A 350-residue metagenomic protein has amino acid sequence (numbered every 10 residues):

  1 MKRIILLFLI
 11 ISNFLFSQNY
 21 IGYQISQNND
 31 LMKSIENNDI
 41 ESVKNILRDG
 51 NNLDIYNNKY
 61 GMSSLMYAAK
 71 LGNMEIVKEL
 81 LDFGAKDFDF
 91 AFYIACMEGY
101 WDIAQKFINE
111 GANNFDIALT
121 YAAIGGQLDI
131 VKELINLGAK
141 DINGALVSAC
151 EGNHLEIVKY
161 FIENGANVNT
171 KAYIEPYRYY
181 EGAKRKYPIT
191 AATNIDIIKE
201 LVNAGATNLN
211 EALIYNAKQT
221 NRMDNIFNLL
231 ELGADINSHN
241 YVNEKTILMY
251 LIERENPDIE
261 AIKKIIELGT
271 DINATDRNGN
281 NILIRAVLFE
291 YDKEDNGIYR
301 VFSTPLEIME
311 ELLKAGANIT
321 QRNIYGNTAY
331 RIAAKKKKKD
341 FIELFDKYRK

Functional and structural regions predicted by a protein language model:
Q27, G61, F88, F115 (+7 more regions): Start-of-repeat signature of ankyrin repeats
L31, L65, F92, L119 (+6 more regions): Conserved hydrophobic residue in the first alpha-helix
I35, A69, C96, A123 (+7 more regions): Specific position within ankyrin or ankyrin-like helical repeats
N38, G72, G99, G126 (+7 more regions): Ankyrin-repeat intra-repeat helix-capping/turn positions
S42, E75-I76, I103, D129-I130 (+6 more regions): Conserved ankyrin/ankyrin-like repeat signature
L53-D54, D87-F88, N114-F115, D141-I142 (+5 more regions): Ankyrin-repeat inter-repeat connecting loop/turn
Y173-R185, N256, F289-P305: Intrinsically disordered, low-complexity Ser/Thr- and acidic-rich flexible linkers and loops, especially at boundaries
